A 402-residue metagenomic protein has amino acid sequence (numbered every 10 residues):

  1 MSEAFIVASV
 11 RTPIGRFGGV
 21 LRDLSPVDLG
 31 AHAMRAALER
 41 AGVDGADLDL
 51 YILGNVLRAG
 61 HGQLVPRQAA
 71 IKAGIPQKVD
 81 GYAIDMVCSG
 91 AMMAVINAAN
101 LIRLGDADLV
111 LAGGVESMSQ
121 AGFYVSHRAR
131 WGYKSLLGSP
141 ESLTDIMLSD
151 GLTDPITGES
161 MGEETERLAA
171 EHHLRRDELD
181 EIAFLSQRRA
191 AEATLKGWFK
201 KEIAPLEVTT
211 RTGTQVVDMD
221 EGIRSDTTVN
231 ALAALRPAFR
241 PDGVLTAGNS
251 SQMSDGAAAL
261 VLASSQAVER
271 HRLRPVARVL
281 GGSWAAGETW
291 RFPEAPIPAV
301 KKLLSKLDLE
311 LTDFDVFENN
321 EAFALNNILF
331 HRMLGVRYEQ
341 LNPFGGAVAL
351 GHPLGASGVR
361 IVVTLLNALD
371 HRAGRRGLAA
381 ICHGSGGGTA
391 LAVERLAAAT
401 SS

Functional and structural regions predicted by a protein language model:
M1-V27, L143-T144, T228-E294, P298 (+5 more regions): Condensing-enzyme catalytic core mediating Claisen C-C bond formation in acyl metabolism
R11-T12, R22-V27, A31, R40 (+4 more regions): N-terminal extracellular/periplasmic Venus flytrap/periplasmic-binding protein-like
R16, I102-H172, S225: Glycine-rich loop/linker segments at domain edges
R22-V110, G114-K134, E141, I203-D218 (+2 more regions): Conserved beta-ketoacyl condensing-enzyme motif
L24, N55-V110, S142-T144, P155-M161 (+4 more regions): Conserved catalytic cysteine-centered active-site region of acyl-thioester-dependent Claisen-condensing enzymes
V27-G42, V65-A69, A94, M161-L168 (+5 more regions): Short, well-ordered amphipathic alpha-helical segments that serve as non-catalytic structural scaffolds within diverse
M86-E116, A169-W198, A259-Q266, H331-R332 (+2 more regions): Active-site-proximal alpha-helical scaffold in enzymes
E164-E166, E202, T210, L280-A349: Active-site pocket-lining segment
